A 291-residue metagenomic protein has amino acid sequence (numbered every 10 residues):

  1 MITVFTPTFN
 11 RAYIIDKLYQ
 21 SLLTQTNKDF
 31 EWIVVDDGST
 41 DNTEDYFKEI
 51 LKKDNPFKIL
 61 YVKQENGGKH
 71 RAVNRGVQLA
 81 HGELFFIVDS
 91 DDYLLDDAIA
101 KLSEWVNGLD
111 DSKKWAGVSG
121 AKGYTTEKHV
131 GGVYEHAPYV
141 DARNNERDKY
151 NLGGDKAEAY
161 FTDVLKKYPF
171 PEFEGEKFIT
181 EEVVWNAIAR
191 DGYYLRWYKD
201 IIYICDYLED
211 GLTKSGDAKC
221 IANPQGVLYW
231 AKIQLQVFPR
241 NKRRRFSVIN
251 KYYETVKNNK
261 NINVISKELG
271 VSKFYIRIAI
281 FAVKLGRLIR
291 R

Functional and structural regions predicted by a protein language model:
N10-T24: Short, well-formed alpha-helical segments that are part of the catalytic scaffolds of diverse glycosyltransferases
S21, D36-Y46, D89: A conserved acidic beta->alpha catalytic loop
F30-G38, L60-Q64, S90: Short beta-strand/loop segment that forms part of the nucleotide-sugar
Q64-A80: Glycine-rich, basic loop-to-helix element that forms the pyrophosphate-binding segment of sugar-nucleotide handling
F85: Short aromatic/hydrophobic "clamp" motif used to bind/position activated sugar donors
D97-V133: Conserved donor NDP-sugar-binding/catalytic core segment of glycosyltransferases
Y124, H129-K214: Conserved nucleotide-sugar donor-binding catalytic segment
W197-R291: C-terminal subregions of glycosyltransferases and related glycan-biosynthesis enzymes
